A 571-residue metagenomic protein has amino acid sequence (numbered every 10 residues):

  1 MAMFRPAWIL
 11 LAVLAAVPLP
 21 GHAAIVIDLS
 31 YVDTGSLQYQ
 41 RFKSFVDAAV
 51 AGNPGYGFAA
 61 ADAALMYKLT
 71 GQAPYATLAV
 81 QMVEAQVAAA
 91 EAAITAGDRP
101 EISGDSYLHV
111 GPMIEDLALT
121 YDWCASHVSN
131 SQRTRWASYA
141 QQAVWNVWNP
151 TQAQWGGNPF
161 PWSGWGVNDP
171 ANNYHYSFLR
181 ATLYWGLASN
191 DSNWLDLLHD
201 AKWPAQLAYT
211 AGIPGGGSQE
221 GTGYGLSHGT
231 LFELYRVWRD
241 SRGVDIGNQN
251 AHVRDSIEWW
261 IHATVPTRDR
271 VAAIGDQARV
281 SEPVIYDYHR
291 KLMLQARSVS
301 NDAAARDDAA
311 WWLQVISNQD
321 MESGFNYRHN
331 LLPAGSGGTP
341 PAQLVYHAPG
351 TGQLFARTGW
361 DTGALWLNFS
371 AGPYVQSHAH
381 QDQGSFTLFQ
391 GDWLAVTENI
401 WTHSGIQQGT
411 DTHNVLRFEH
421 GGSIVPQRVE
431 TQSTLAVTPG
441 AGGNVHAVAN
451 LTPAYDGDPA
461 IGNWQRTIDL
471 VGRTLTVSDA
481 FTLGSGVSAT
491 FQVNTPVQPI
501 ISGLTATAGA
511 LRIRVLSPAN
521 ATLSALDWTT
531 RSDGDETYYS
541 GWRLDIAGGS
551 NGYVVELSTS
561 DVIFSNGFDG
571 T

Functional and structural regions predicted by a protein language model:
M1-I9: Bacterial N-terminal signal peptides that target proteins for export
W8-P18: Bacterial N-terminal signal peptides
L19-A23: Sec/Tat signal peptide C-region and signal peptidase I cleavage site
A24-P54: Low-complexity, Ser/Thr/Pro/Gly-enriched N-terminal "stalk/linker" regions
I25-S30, G57-A73, V87-A93, P112-Q132 (+9 more regions): Well-ordered alpha-helical scaffold segments within catalytic/enzyme domains
R41, V46-A48, P112, A118-G223 (+1 more regions): Active-site lining segments of carbohydrate-active enzymes
Q219, G223-S560: Extended polysaccharide-engagement surfaces of secreted carbohydrate-active enzymes
S565-G570: Ser/Thr-rich, Pro/Gly/Ala-heavy low-complexity intrinsically disordered linkers and tails of secreted extracellular
